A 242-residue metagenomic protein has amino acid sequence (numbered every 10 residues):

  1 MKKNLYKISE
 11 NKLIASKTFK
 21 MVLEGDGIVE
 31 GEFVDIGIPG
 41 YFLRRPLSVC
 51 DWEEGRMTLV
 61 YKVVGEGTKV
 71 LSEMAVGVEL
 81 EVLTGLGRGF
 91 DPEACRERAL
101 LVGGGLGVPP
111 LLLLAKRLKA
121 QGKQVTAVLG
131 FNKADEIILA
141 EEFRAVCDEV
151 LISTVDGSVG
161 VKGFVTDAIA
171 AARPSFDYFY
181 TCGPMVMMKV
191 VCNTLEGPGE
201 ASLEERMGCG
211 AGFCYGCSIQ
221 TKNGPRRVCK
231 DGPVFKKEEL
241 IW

Functional and structural regions predicted by a protein language model:
K2-V78: Ferredoxin-reductase
E10, D51, I152-T154, A201-L203 (+1 more regions): Structural signal for conserved beta-strand scaffold positions within catalytic alpha/beta enzyme cores
F42-V49, G87-A94, C229: Short, Lys/Arg- and Gly-enriched loop/turn segments at beta-strand edges
E66-L203: FNR/FR-type flavoprotein reductase catalytic core
M185-V186, E204-P233: Local cysteine-cluster metal-coordination motifs and their immediate loop/turn environment, predominantly Fe-S cluster
P233-W242: Short microdomains enriched in Cys/His and/or Lys/Arg
